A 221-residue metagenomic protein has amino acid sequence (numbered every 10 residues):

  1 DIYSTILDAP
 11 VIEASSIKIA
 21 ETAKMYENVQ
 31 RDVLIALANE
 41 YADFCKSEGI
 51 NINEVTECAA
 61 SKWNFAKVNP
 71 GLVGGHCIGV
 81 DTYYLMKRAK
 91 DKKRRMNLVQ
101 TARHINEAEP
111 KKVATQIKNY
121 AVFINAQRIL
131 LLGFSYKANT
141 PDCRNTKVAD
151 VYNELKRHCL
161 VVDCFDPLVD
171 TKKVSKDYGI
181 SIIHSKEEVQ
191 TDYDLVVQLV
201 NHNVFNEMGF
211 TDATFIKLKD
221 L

Functional and structural regions predicted by a protein language model:
D1-L221: Structural/interface elements that position substrates and couple domains in central-metabolism enzymes
